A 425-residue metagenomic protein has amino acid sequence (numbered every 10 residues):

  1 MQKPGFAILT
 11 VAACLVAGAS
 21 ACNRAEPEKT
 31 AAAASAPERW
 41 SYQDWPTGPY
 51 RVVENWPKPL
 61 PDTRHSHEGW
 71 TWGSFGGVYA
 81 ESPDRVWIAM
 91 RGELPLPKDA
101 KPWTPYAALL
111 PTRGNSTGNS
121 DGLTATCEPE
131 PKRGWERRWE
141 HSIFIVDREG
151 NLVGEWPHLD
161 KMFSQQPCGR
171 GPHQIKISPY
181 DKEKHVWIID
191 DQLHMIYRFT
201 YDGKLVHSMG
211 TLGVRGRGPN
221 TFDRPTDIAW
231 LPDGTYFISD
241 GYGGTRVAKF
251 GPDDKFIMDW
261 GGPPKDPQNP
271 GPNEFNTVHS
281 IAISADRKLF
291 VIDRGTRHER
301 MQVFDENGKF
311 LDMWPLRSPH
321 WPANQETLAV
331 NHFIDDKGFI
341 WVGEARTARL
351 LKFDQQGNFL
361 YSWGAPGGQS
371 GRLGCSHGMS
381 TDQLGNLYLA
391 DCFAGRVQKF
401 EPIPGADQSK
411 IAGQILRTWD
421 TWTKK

Functional and structural regions predicted by a protein language model:
M1-L9: Bacterial N-terminal signal peptides that target proteins for export
I8-G18: Bacterial N-terminal signal peptides
E26-K425: Eukaryotic scaffold repeat domains enriched in small/polar residues
